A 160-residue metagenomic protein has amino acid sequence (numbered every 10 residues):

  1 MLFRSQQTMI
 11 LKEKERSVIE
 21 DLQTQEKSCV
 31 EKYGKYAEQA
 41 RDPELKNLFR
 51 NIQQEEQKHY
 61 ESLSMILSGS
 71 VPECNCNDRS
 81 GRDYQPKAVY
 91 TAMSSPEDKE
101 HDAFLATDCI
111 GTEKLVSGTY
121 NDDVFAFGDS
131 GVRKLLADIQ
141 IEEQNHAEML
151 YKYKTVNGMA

Functional and structural regions predicted by a protein language model:
M1-E13: N-terminal intrinsically disordered, low-complexity tails enriched in polar/charged
F3-Q6, M65-T107, G111, M159: Carboxylate-rich helix-loop segments that flank metal/cofactor sites and access channels in metalloenzymes
L11-D21, P43-E61, D102-A106, S130-Q144: Alpha-helical scaffold segments that form or flank carboxylate-/histidine-based iron centers
E15-Q39, P86-L135: Acidic/histidine-rich alpha-helical segments that form the ligand environment of transition-metal centers
Q23, N157-A160: A detector of long soluble domains/segments in diverse envelope-associated and cytosolic proteins
P43-D83, Q144-G158: Conserved alpha-helical segments that form or flank metal/cofactor-binding pockets of metalloenzymes
I66-L67, D123-Y153: Repeat-unit-sized solenoid/scaffold elements
